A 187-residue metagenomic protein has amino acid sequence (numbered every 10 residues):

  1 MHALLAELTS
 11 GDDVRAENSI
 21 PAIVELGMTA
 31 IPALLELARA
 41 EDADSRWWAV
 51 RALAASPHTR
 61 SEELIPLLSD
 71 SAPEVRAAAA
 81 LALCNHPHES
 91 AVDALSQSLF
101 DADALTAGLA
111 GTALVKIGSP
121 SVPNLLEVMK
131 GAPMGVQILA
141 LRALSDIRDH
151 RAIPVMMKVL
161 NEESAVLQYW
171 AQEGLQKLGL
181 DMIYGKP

Functional and structural regions predicted by a protein language model:
A6, D13-M28, E36, D44-H58 (+8 more regions): Structural detector for internal amphipathic alpha-helices that build alpha-solenoid repeat scaffolds
